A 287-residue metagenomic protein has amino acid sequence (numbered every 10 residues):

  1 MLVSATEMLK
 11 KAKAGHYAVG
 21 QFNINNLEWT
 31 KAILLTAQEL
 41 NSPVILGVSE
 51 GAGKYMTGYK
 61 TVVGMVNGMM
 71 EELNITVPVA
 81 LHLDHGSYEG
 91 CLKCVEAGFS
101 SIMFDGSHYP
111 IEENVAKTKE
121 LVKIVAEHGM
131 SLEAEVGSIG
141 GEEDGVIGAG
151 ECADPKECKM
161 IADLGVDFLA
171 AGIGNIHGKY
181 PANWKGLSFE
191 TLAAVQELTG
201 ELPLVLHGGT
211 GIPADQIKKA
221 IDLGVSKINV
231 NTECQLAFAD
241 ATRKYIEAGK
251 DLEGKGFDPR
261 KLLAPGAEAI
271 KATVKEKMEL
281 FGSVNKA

Functional and structural regions predicted by a protein language model:
V3-K11, G15, L27-A52, T57-T76 (+7 more regions): Alpha/beta enzyme core
V19-N23, L81-H82, M103, L204-H207 (+1 more regions): Short catalytic-loop micro-motif centered on adjacent basic/acidic residues
Q21, P213, P259: Metal-dependent phosphohydrolase cores
I173, G208-T210, T232: Active-site proximal loops enriched in glycine and acidic residues that flank catalytic Cys/His/Asp and coordinate
E247-D258: Active-site gating loops and adjacent loop-to-helix segments of metal-dependent hydrolytic enzymes
